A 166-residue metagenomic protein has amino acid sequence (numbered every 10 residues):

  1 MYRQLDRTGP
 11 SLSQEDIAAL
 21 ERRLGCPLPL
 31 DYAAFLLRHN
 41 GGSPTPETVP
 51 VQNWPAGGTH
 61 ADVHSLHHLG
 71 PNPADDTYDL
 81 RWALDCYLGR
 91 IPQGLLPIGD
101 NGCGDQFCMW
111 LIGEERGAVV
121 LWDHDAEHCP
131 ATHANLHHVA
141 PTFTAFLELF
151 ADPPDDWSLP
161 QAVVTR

Functional and structural regions predicted by a protein language model:
M1-D105, W157-R166: A surface-exposed partner-binding patch
L96, F107, V119, H137: A broad, low-specificity signal marking well-ordered, structured residues that form hydrophobic/aromatic
G99, W110, V120-W122: Residues in well-ordered beta-strands of folded domains
G102, G113, D125: A broadly conserved detector of short glycine/acidic/proline-rich loop/turn motifs that flank catalytic sites and bind
Q106-I112: Short, surface-exposed beta-strand/loop micro-motifs that present aromatic residues
R116-H128: Intrinsically disordered, low-complexity regulatory segments enriched in Ser/Thr/Pro and charged residues
D125-A151: Compact, glycine/acidic-enriched structural inserts
F150-P153, R166: C-terminal transmembrane module of polytopic alpha-helical membrane proteins
